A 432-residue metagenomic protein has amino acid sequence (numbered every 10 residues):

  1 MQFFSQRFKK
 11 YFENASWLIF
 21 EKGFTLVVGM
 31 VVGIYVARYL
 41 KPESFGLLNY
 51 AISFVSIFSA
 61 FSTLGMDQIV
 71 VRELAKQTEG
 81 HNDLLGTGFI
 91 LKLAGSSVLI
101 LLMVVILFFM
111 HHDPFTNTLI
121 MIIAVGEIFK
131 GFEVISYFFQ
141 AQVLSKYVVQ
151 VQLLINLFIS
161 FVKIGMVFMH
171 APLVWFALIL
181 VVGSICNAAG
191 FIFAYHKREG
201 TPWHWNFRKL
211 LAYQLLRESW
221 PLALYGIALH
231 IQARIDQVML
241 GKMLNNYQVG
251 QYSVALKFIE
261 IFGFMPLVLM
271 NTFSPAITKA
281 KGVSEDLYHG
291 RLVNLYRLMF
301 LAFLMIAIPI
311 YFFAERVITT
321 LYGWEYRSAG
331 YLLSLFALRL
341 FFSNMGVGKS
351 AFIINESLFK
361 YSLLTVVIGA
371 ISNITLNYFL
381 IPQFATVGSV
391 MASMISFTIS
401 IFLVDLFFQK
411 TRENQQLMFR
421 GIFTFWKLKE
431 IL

Functional and structural regions predicted by a protein language model:
M1-R7, Y11, K146, L173-A177 (+3 more regions): Interhelical loop/hinge segments that connect adjacent transmembrane helices in multipass membrane
F4, L107-I123, Y311-F341: Interfacial segments at transmembrane-helix termini and the short loops linking adjacent helices
R7, V70, I135-A141, S145-K146 (+7 more regions): C-terminal transmembrane helix end/exit motif
E13-G29, I155, F176-F191, Y195 (+3 more regions): Transmembrane helical elements of multi-pass membrane transporters/channels
G29, I34, S62-E79, A141 (+2 more regions): Helix-loop junctions and terminal segments of transmembrane helices in multi-pass membrane transport/translocation
V32-I57, N117, L210-L222, L240-E260 (+2 more regions): Interfacial/gating helices of multi-pass transporter permease domains
A37-L47, F109-M110, P114-N117, V143-Y147 (+7 more regions): Membrane-interface helix-loop junctions in multi-pass transport and translocation proteins
I90-Y225, R234, L364: Hydrophobic transmembrane helix module of multi-pass membrane transport proteins
